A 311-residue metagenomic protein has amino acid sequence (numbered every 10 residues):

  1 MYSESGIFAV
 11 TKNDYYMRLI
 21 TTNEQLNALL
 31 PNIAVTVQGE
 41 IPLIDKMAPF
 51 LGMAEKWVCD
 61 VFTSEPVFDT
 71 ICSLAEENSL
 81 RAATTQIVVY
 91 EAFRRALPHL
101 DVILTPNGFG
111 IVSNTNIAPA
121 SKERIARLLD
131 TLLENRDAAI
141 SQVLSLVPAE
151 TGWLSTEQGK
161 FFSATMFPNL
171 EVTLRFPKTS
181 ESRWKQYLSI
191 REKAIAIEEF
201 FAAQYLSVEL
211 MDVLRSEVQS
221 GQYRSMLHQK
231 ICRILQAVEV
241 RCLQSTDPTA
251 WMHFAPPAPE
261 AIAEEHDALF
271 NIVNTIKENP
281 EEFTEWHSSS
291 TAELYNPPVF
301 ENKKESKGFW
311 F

Functional and structural regions predicted by a protein language model:
M1-A82, H99-F311: Conserved short "hinge" loops at termini or chain/domain junctions
Q86-H99: Extended, hydrophobic/aromatic-rich amphipathic alpha-helical segments that build helical scaffolds
